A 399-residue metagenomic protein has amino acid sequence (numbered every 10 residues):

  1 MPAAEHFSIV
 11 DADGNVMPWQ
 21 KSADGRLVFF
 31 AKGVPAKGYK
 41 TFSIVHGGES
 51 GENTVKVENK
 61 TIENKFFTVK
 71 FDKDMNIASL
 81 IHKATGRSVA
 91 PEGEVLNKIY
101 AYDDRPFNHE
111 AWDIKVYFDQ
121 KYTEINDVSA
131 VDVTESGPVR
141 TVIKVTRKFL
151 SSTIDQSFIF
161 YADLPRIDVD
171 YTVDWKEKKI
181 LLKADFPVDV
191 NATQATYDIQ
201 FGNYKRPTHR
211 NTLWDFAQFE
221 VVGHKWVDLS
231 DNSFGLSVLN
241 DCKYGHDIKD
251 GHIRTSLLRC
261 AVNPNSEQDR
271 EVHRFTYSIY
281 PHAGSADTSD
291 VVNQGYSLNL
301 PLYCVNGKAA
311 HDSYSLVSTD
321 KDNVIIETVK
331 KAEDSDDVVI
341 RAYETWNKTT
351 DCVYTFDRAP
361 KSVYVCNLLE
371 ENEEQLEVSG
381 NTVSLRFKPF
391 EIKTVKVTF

Functional and structural regions predicted by a protein language model:
M1-F399: C-terminal (or distal) subdomains of carbohydrate-active enzymes
